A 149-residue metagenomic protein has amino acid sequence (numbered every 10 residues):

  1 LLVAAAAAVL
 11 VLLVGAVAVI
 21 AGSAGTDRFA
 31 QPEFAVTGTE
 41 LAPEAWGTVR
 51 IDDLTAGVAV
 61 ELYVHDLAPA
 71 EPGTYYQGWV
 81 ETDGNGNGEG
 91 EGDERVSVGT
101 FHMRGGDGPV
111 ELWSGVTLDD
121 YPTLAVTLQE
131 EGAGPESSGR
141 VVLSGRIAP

Functional and structural regions predicted by a protein language model:
L1-P149: N-terminal targeting/export leaders
